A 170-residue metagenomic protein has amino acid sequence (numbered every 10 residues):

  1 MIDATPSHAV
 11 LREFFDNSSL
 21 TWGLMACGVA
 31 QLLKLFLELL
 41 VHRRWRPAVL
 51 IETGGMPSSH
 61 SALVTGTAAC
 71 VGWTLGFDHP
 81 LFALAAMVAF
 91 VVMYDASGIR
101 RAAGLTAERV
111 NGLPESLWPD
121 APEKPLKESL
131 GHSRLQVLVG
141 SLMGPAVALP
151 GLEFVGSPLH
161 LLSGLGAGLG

Functional and structural regions predicted by a protein language model:
M1-A4, M25, L142: The first (N-terminal) embedded transmembrane alpha-helix
M1-F15, L162-G170: Short, strongly hydrophobic alpha-helical membrane anchors
S7-L11, W22, R43: N-terminal targeting leaders of membrane proteins
L11-D16, V41-H42, G76-F77: Helix-boundary and loop/linker segments of multi-pass membrane transporters
F15-S18, Q136: N-terminal membrane topogenic signal
N17-K34: N-terminal signal-anchor transmembrane alpha helix
G28, L32, P47-G170: Membrane-embedded catalytic cores of phosphoryl/pyrophosphoryl-handling enzymes
L37-R46: A glycine-rich beta-to-alpha transition motif near the start of alpha/beta enzyme domains, typified by
